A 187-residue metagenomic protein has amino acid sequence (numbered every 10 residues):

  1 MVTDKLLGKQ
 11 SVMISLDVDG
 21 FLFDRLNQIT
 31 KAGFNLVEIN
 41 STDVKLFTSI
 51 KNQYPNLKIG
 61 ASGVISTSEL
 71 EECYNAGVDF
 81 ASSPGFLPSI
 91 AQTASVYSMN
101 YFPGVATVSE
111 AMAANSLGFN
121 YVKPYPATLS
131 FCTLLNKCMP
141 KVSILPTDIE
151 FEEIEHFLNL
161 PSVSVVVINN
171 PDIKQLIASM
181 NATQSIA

Functional and structural regions predicted by a protein language model:
M1-G77, S95-V96, I173-A187: Conserved N-terminal beta1-alpha1 strand-loop-helix module at the mouth
S15-V18, F34-D43, K58-I65, V78-L87 (+4 more regions): Catalytic beta/alpha-barrel core
L22-F23, V44-T48, T67-L70, L87-A91 (+3 more regions): Short, well-ordered alpha-helical microsegments
R25, S66-D79, S109-G118, E150-S164: Catalytic cores of alpha/beta
A32-N35, Y54-L57, N75-A81, V96-F102 (+3 more regions): Glycine-enriched alpha-helix->loop->beta-strand junction motifs that scaffold or abut catalytic
F80-I90, K123-F131, P161-A182: Glycine-rich phosphate-binding active-site loops on the catalytic face of alpha/beta enzymes
T133-K137: Strongly charged, low-complexity linkers/loops
M139-A187: Hydrophobic secondary-structure block in the mid-to-C-terminal portion of proteins
